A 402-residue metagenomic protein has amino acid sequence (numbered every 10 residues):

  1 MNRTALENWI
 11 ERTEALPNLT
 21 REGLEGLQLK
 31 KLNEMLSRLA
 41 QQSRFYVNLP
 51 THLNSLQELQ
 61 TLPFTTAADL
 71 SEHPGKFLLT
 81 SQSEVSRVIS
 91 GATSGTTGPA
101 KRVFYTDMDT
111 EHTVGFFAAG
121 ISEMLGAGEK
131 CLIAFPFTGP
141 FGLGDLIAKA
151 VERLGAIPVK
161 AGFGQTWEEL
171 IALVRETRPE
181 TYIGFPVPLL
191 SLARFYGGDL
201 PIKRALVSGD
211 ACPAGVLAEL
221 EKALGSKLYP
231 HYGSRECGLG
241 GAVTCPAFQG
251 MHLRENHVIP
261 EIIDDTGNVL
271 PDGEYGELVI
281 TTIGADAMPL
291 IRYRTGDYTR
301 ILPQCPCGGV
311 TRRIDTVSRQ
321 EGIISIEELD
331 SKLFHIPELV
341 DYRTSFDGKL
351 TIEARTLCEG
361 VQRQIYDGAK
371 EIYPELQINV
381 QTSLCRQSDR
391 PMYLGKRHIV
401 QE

Functional and structural regions predicted by a protein language model:
M1-A5, T13-A15, A68-E219, A223 (+2 more regions): Active-site phosphate/ATP/adenylate-binding loop shared across adenylate-forming ligases
M1-A92, G98-H112, A119, T266 (+2 more regions): Nucleotide 5′-phosphate-binding alpha/beta core
P158, L228, P260, Y342 (+1 more regions): Generic structural signal for residues in well-ordered beta-strands
G162, Y232, F346, V380-L384: Short loop/edge segments at beta-strand edges and connector loops that shape dinucleotide/nucleotide cofactor-binding
T177, L200, G273, Y293 (+1 more regions): Structured loop/turn residues at beta-strand edges in well-structured enzyme cores
R178-P188, G225-Y229, F248-H257, K396-E402: A polyampholytic, Gly/Pro-enriched intrinsically disordered region
Y182, V279, I283-L376: AMP-binding/adenylate-forming catalytic core of the ANL superfamily
C212, A218-Q304: Conserved AMP-binding/adenylate-forming
